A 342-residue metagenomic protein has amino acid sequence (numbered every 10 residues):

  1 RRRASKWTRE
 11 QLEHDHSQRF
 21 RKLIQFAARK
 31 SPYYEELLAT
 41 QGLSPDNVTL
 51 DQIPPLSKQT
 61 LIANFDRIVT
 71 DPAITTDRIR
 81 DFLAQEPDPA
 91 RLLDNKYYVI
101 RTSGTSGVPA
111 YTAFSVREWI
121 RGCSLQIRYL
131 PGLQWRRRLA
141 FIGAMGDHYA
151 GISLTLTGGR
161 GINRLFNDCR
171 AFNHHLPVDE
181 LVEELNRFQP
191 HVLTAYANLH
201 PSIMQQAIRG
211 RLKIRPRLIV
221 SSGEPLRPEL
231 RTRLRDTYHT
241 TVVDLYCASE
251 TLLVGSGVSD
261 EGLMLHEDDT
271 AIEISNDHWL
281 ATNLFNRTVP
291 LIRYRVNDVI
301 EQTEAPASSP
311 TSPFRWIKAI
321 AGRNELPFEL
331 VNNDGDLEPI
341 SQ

Functional and structural regions predicted by a protein language model:
R1-Q11, D15-Q18, K22-Q25, I162-Q342: Active-site glycine/GP-rich loop and adjacent strand/helix microenvironment that borders small-molecule binding pockets
R1-R101, V108-R121, I127-R137, R187-V192 (+2 more regions): Nucleotide 5′-phosphate-binding alpha/beta core
K96, A144-H148, N198-L199: Short glycine-enriched loops at secondary-structure junctions
A110-Y111, I120-G122, G146-I152, S202-I203 (+2 more regions): Short, well-ordered, mixed-charge alpha-helical segments that flank or form enzyme active sites
A113, R138-G143, L193-A195, V243-L245: A structural signal for short, well-ordered beta-strand segments and their strand-loop junctions that often border
F114-V116, A144, H174: Active-site donor-binding loop signature of nucleotide-sugar glycosyltransferases
C123-S124, L176: Active-site glycine-rich loop that binds ribose-phosphate moieties when present
I127-G161, D168-F172: Conserved AMP-binding loop of ANL adenylate-forming enzymes
